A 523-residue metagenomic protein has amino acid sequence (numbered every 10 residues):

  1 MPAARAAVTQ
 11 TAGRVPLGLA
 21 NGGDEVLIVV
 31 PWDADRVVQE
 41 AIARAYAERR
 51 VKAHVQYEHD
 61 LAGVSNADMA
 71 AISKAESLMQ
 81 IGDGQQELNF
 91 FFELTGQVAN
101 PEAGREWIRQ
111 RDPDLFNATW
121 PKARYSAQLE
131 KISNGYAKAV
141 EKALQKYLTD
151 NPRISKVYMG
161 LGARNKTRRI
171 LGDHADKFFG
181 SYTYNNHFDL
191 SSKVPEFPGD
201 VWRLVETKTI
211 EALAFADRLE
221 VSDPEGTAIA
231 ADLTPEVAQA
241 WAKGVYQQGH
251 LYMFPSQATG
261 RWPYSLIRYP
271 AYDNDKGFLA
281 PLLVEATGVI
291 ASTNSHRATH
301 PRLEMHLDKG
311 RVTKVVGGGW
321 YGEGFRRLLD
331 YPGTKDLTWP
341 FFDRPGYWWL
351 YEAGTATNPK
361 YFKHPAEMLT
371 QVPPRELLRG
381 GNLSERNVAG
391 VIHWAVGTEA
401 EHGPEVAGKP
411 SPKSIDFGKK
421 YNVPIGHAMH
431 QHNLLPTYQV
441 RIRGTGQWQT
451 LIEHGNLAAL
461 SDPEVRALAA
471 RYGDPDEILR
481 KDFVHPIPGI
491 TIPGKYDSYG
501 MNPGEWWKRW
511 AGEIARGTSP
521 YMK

Functional and structural regions predicted by a protein language model:
M1-E285, V289, N294-S295, D308 (+2 more regions): Active-site bordering "gate/hinge" segments that shape substrate access to catalytic or cofactor-binding pockets
Y57-L61, D189-S192, Y321-E323, D336-L337 (+1 more regions): Short C-terminal domain-edge/linker segments immediately following a structured domain
K166-I170, I229-D232, Q239-A242, H300-P301 (+3 more regions): Short helix/loop capping segments that flank catalytic or ligand/cofactor-binding pockets
A214, L283, H296-T299, N387 (+1 more regions): Short solvent-exposed loop/turn micro-motifs enriched in small/polar/acidic residues
A298-T299, K314-E405, Y438-V440, D474-P486 (+1 more regions): Dual-mode signal for accessory low-complexity, basic/Gly-rich regions
L303-M305: Hard-cation-handling environments
Y321, V388-I392, G397-D474: A hydrophobic, small-residue-rich beta->alpha segment in the mid-to-C-terminal subdomain of diverse proteins
